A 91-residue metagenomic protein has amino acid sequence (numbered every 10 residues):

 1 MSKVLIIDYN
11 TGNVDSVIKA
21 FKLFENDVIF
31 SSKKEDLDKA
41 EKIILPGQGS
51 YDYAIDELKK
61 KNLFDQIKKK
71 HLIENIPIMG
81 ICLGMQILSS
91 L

Functional and structural regions predicted by a protein language model:
M1-L5: Extreme N-terminal starter segment of soluble prokaryotic enzymes
I6, I43-I44, G80: Conserved SAM-binding loop
D8-Y9, N13-S16: Amphipathic alpha-helical repeat scaffolds
E25: Short glycine-rich hinge loops at helix-strand junctions in the catalytic core of two-component histidine kinases
V28-K39: Short acidic low-complexity segments
L37-G47: Short acidic/histidine-rich motifs immediately flanking catalytic phosphotransfer sites in two-component signaling
G49-L91: Cysteine-nucleophile active-site neighborhood
